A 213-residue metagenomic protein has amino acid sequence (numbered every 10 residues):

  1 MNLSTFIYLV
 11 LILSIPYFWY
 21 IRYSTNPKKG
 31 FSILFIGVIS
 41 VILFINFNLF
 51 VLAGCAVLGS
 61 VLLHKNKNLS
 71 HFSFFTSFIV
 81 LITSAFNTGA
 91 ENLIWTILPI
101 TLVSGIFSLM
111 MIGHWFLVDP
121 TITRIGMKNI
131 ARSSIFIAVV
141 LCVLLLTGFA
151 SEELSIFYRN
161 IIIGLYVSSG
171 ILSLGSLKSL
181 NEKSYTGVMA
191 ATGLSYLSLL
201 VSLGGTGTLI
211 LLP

Functional and structural regions predicted by a protein language model:
N2-I12, G30-G37, V41-V57, S70-F74 (+2 more regions): Alpha-helical transmembrane segments of polytopic membrane proteins
F6-S24, I106-G113, I171-L174: N-terminal signal-anchor/start-transfer transmembrane helix
R22, I39-N48, G59-K65, T83-G89 (+2 more regions): Hydrophobic alpha-helical transmembrane segments
S24-I36, L49-V51, K67-S77, M127-A131 (+1 more regions): Membrane-interfacial loop-to-transmembrane alpha-helix junctions, especially the N-terminal start
S60, K65-L145, F149-S169: Long, contiguous internal "core" modules enriched in hydrophobic/ aromatic residues
S168-I171, L199: Hydrophobic alpha-helical segments embedded in the membrane of multi-pass proteins
L177-L200: Interfacial loop-to-transmembrane junctions
G204-P213: Juxtamembrane boundary at the C-terminal end of a transmembrane helix
